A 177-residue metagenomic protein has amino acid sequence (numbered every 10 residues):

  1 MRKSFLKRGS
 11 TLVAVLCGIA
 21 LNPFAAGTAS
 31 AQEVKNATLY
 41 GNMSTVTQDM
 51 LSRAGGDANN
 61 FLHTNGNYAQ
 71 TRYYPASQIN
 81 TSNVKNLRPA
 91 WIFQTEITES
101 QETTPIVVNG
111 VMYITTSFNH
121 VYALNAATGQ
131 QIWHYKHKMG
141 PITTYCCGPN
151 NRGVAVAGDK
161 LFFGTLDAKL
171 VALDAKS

Functional and structural regions predicted by a protein language model:
S10-P23: Bacterial N-terminal signal peptides
A25, A29-A31: Boundary at the C-terminal end of the N-terminal hydrophobic targeting segment
Q32-T95, Q130-T143: Aromatic (tryptophan-biased) beta-strands that constitute blades/sheets of beta-rich domains
F93-I106, H134-A155: Extracytoplasmic beta-rich repeat domains
A126-T128, A175-S177: Short loop/turn segments that connect beta-strands within beta-propeller blades
